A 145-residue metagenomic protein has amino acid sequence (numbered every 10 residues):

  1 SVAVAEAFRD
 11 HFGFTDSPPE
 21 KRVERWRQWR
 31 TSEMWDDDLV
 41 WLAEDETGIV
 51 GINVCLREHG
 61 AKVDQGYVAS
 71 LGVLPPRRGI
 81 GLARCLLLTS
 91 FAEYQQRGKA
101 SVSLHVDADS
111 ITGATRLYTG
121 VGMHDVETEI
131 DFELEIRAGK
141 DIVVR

Functional and structural regions predicted by a protein language model:
S1-K21, V144-R145: Short amphipathic alpha-helix that is part of the acyltransferase structural core
F12-L71: A conserved beta-strand-loop-helix scaffold within acyl/acetyltransferase catalytic domains
A43, R77, G81-T89: Conserved acetyl-CoA pyrophosphate-binding loop and the N-cap/start of the following alpha-helix in GNAT-like
Q65, Y94-V106: Conserved GNAT acetyl-CoA-binding A-motif
P75, L104-A114, F132-R137: Conserved beta-strand-loop-alpha-helix junction that forms the acyl-donor binding cleft
R78, L87, V102-H105, Y118: Hydrophobic multi-pass inner-membrane translocation pores used for secretion and envelope-lipid/glycan export
I80, R84, D109-E127, K140: Conserved active-site alpha-helix within GNAT-family acetyltransferase domains
